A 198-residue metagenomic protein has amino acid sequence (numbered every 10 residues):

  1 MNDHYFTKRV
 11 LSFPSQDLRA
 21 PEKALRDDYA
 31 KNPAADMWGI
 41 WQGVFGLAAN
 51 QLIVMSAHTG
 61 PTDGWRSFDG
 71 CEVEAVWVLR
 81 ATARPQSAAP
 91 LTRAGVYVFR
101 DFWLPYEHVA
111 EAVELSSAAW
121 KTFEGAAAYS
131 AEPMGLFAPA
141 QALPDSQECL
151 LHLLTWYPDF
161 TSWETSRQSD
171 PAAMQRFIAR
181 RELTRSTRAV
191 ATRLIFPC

Functional and structural regions predicted by a protein language model:
M1-C198: Short S/T/G/P-rich N-terminal loop/turn motif that feeds into the first structured element of a domain
